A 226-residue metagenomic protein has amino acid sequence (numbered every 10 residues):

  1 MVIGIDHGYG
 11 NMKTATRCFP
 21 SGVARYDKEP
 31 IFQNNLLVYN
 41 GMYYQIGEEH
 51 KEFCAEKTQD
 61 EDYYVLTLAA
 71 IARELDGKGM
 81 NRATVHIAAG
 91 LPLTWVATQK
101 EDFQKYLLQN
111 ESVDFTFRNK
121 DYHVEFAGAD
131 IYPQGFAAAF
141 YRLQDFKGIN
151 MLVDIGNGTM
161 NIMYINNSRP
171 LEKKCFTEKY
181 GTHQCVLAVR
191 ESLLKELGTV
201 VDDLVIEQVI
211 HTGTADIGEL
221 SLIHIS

Functional and structural regions predicted by a protein language model:
M1-L152, S168-Q184, E196, L204-S226: Nucleotide/phosphate-binding catalytic cleft detector across ATP-hydrolyzing and phosphate-transferring enzymes
V153-N157: Active-site-proximal alpha-helical scaffolds that flank and shape metal-associated catalytic sites
G158-I162: Short glycine/serine/threonine-rich phosphate/pyrophosphate-binding segments that cradle anionic phosphate groups
R190-L197: Acidic, metal/cofactor-coordinating or nucleic-acid-engaging core segments within structured domains
